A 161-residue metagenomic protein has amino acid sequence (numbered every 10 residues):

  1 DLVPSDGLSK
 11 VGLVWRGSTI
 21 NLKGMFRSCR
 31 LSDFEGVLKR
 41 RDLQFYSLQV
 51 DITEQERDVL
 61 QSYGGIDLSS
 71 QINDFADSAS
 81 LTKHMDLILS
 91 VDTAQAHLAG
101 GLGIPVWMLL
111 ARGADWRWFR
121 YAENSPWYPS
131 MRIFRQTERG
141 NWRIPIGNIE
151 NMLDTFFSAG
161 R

Functional and structural regions predicted by a protein language model:
D1-R161: Catalytic machinery of carbohydrate-active enzymes, primarily nucleotide-sugar-dependent glycosyltransferases
